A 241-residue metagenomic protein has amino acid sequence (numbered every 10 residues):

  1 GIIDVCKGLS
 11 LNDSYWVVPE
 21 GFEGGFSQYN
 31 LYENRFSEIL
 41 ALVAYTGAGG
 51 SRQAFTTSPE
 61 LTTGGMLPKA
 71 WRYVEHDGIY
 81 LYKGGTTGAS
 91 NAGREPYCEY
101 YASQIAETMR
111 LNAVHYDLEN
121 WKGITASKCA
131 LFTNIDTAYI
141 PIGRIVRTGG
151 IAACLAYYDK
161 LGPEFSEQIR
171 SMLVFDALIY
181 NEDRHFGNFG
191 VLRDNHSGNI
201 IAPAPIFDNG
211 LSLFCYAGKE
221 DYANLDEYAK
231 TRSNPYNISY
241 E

Functional and structural regions predicted by a protein language model:
G1-V174, L178-Y180, L192-E241: Phosphate/dinucleotide-binding and metal-coordinating scaffold of catalytic cores in nucleotide-dependent enzymes
H185, G190-R193: Conserved protein-kinase catalytic-loop segment immediately C-terminal to the catalytic Asp of the HRD motif
